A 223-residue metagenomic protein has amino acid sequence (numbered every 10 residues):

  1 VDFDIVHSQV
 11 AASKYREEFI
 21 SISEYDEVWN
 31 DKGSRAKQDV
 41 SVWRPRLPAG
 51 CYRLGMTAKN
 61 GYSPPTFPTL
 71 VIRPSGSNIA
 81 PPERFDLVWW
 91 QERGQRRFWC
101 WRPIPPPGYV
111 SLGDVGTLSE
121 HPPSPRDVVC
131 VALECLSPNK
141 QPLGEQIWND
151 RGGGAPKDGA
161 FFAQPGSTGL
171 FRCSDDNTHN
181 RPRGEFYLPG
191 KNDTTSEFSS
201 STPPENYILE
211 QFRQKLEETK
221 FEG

Functional and structural regions predicted by a protein language model:
V1-G223: Peripheral, non-catalytic segments of secretory and membrane proteins
